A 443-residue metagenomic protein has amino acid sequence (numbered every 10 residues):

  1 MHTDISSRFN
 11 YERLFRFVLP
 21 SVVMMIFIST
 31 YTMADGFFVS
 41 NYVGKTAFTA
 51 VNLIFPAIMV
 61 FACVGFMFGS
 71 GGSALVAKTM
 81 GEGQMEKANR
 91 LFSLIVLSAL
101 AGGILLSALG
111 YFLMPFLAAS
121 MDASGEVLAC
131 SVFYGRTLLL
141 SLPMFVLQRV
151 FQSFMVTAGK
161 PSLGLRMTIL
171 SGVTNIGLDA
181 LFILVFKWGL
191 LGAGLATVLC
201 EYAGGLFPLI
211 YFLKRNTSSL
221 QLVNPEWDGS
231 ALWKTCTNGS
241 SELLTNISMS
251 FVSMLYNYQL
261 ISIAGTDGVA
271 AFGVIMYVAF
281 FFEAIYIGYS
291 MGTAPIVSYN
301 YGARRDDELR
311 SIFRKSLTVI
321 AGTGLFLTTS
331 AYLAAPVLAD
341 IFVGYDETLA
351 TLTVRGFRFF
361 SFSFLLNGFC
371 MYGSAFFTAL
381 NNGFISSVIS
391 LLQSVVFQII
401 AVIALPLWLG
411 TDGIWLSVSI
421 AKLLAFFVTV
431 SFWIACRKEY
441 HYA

Functional and structural regions predicted by a protein language model:
M1-V18, V76-S141, V185-S240, V297-S363 (+1 more regions): Short alpha-helical transmembrane segments in multi-pass integral membrane proteins
S6-V43, P56-G71, L75, L100-S107 (+5 more regions): N-terminal transmembrane alpha-helices
R16-D35, T137, S171, C200-G204 (+4 more regions): Transmembrane helical elements of multi-pass membrane transporters/channels
S21, M25, F37, N41 (+17 more regions): Transmembrane alpha-helix boundary and packing residues in multipass membrane permease domains and related
I28, T32-V39, A62-G69, S73 (+18 more regions): Alpha-helical transmembrane segments and their lipid-water interface positions in multi-pass membrane proteins
T30-T49, A118-G125, L181-W188, S250-F281 (+3 more regions): Helix-terminus/linker motif at the lipid-water interface of multi-pass membrane proteins
F48-A108, F145-G164, A271-A335, N367-I389: Small-residue-rich hydrophobic transmembrane alpha-helices
G69, T137-V156, M167-N175, A193-L206 (+5 more regions): Short runs within selected transmembrane alpha-helices of multi-pass transporters and secretion channels
